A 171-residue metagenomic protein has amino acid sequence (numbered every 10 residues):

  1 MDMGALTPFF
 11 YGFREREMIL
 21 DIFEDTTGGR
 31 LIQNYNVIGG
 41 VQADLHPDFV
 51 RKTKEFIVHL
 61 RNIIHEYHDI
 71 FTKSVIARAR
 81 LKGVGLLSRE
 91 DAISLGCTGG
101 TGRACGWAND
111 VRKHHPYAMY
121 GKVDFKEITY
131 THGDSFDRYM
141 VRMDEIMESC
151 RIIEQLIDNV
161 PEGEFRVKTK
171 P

Functional and structural regions predicted by a protein language model:
M1-P171: Active-site bordering "gate/hinge" segments that shape substrate access to catalytic or cofactor-binding pockets
